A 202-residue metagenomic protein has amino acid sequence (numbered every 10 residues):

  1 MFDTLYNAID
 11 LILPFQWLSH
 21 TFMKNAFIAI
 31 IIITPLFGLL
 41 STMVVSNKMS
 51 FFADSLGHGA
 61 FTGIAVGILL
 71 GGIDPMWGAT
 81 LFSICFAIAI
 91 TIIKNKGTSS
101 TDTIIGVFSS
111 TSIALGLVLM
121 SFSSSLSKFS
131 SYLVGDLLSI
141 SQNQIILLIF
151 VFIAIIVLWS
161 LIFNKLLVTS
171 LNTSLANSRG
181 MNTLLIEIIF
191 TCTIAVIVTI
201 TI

Functional and structural regions predicted by a protein language model:
M1-T34: Membrane-interfacial amphipathic/re-entrant helices at transmembrane-helix boundaries
A8-T21, I105-N164: Transmembrane helix-bundle core of multi-pass membrane transporters and related energy-transducing complexes
I12-T21, F37-N47, A65-D74, L167-S178 (+1 more regions): Short juxtamembrane and helix-loop transition motifs at transmembrane-helix boundaries in membrane proteins
F22-T34, G72-C85, I149-I153, T199-I202: Structural signature of hydrophobic alpha-helical transmembrane segments
I30, T34-G38, I64, A87-I88 (+3 more regions): Hydrophobic core segments of alpha-helical transmembrane domains in multi-pass membrane transport and ion-translocation
I30-T34, F52-F61, T80-S83, N182-C192: Short hydrophobic alpha-helical membrane-embedded segments
I33, I145-I202: Helix-loop-helix "hairpin" substructures at the membrane interface of multi-pass membrane proteins
T42-S125: Short loop segments and helix-boundary regions at transmembrane helix junctions of multi-pass inner-membrane proteins
